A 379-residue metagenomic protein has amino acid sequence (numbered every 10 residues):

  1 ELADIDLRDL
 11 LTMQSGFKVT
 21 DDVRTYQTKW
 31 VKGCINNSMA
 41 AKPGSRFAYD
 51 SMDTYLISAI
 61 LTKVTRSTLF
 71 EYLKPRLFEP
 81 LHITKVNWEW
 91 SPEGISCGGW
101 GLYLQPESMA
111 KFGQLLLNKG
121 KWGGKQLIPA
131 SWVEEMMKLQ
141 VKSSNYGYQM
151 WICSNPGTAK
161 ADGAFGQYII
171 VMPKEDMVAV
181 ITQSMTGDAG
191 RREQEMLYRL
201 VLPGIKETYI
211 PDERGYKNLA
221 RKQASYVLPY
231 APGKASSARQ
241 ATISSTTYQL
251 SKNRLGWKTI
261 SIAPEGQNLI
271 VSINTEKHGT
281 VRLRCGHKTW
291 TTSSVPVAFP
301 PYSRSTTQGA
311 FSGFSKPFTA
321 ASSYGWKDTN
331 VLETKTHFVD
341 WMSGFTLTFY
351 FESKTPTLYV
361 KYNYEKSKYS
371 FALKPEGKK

Functional and structural regions predicted by a protein language model:
E1-D21: Short helix- or helix-capping micro-motifs that position conserved polar/aromatic residues at function-defining sites
D6-T12, A48, K85-E89, Y103 (+5 more regions): Structural recognition of the beta-strand scaffold that forms the well-ordered cores of secreted hydrolase catalytic
F17-L102: Catalytic-site signature segments of enzymes, centered on catalytic residues
D53-I60, G98-K121, Q167-S184: Active-site-proximal alpha-helical segments within enzyme catalytic domains
L73, F78-M137: Active-site-proximal binding-pocket segments
A130-T182: Active-site Gly/Thr loop motif
A164-A231: Structured C-terminal helix/loop/strand segments within mature extracytoplasmic catalytic/sensor domains
R214-K379: Peripheral terminal and inter-domain segments
